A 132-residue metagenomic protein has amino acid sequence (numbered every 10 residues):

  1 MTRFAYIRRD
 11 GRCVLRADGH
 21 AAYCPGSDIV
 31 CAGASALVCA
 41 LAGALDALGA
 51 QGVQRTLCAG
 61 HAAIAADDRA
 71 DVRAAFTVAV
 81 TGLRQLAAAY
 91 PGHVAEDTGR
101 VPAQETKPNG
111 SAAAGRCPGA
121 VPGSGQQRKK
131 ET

Functional and structural regions predicted by a protein language model:
M1-S27, C39-T132: N-terminal intrinsically disordered, cationic/polar leader segments that include organellar targeting peptides
V30-A34: Short, conserved glycine- and acidic-residue-centered signature motifs in active-site or ligand-binding loops
